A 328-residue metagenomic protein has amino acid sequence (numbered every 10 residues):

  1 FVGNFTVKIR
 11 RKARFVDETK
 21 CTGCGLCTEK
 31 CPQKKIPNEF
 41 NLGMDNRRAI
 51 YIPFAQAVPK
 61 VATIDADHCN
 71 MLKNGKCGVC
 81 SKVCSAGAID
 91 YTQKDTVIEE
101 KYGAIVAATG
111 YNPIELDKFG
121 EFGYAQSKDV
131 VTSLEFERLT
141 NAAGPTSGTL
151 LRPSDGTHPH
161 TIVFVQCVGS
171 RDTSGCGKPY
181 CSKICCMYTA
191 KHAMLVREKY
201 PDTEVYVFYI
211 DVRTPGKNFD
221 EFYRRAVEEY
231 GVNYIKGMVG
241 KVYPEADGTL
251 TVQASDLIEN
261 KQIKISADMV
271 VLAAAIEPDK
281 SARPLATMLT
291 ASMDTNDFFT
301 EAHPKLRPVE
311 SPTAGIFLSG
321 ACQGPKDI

Functional and structural regions predicted by a protein language model:
F1-I328: Residues forming the flavin
